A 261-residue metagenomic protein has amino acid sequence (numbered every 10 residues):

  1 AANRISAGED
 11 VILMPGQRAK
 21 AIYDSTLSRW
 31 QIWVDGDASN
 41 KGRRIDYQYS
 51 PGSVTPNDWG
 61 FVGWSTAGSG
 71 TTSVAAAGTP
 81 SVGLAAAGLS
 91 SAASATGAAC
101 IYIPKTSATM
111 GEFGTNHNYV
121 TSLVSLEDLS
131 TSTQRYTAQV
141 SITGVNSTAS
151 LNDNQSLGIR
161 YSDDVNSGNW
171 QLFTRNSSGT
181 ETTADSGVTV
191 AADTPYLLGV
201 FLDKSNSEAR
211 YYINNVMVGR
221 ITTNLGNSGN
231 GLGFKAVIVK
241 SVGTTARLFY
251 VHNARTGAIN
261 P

Functional and structural regions predicted by a protein language model:
A1-N40: Acidic, glycine/polar-enriched metal-coordinating patches/loops that mediate binding to polyanionic ligands
R4-I12, F173-L197: Short, aromatic/His-centered strand-loop micro-motif at the edge of beta-sheets
A19-A21, V120-S122, T194-K204, A209-Y211: Short tryptophan-centered beta-strand motifs in secreted/extracellular beta-sheet-rich domains of glycan-recognition
S39-G68: Extracellular carbohydrate-recognition regions
S90-N169: Secretory/extracellular carbohydrate-interaction modules and structurally similar beta-sandwich "look-alikes"
L198, V251-T256: Extracellular beta-strand elements of beta-rich domains used for carbohydrate recognition/degradation or cell-matrix
Y212-V216: Short strand-turn-strand beta-turns centered on an Asx-Gly dipeptide
I221-N253: Flexible glycan-contacting loops in extracellular carbohydrate-active proteins
